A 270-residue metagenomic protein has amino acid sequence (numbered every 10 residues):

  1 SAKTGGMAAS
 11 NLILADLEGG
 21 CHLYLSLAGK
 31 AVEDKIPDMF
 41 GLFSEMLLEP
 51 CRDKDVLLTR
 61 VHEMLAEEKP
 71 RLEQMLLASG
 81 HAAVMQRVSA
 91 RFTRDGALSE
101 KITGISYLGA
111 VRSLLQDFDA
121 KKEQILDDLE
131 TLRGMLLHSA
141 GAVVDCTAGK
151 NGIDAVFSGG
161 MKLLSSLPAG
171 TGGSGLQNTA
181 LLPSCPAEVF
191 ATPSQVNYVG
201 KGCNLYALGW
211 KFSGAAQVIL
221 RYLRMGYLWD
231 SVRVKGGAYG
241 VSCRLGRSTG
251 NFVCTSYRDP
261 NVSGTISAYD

Functional and structural regions predicted by a protein language model:
S1, Y24, A28, G141 (+3 more regions): His/Glu-based metal-binding/catalytic segments typifying zinc-dependent metallopeptidases
A2-L176, G236-D270: Charge-rich, well-structured scaffold segments of protease-associated domains
